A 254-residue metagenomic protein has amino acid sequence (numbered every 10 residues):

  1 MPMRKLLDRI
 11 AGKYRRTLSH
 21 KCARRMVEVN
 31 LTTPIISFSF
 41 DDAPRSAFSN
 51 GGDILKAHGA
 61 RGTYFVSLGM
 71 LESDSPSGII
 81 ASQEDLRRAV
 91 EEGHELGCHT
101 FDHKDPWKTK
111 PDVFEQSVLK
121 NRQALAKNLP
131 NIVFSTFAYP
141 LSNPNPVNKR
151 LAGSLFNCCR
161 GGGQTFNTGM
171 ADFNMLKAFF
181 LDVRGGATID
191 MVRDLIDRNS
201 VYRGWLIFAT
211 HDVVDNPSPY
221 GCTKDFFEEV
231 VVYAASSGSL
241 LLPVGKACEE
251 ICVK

Functional and structural regions predicted by a protein language model:
D8-E95, S117, R122-K127, V133-Y139 (+3 more regions): Active-site beta->alpha N-cap acidic-glycine motif
L18-N30, G62, E72-S73, A126-K127 (+4 more regions): C-terminal domain-boundary segment and adjacent tail
S37-F40, G97, A209, L241: Generic enzyme active-site microenvironment
A43-R45, G69-L71, F101-K104, L141-P144 (+4 more regions): Short, solvent-exposed loop/turn segments at secondary-structure junctions
N50, L55, D74, H103-S200: Catalytic domains of cell-wall/extracellular-matrix polysaccharide-remodeling enzymes, centered on de-N-acetylation
F65, H99, G161: Short beta-strand and adjacent tight-turn residues that come in two discontinuous sequence segments and form the edges
S77, A81, T109-Q116, C222-F226: Alpha-helix N-cap and loop-to-helix initiation/capping positions
